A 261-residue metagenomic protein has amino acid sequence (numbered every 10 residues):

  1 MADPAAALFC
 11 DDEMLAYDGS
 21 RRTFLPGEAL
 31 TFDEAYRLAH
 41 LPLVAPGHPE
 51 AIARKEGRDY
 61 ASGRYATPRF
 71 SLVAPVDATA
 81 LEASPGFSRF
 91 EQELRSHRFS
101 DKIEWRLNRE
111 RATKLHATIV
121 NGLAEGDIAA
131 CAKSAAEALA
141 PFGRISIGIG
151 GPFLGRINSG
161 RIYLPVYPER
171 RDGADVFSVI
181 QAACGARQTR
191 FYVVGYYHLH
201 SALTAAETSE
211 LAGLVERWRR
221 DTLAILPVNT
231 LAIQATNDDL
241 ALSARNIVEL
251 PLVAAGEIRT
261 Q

Functional and structural regions predicted by a protein language model:
M1-Q261: Histidine-dependent nucleotide/RNA phosphoesterase domain, centered on the 2H-phosphoesterase fold with its duplicated
